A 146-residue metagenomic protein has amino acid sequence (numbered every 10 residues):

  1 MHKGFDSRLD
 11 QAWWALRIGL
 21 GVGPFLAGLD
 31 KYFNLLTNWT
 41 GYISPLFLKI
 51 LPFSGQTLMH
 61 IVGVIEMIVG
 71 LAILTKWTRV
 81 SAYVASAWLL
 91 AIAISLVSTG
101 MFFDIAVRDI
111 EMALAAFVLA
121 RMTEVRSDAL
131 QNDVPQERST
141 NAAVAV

Functional and structural regions predicted by a protein language model:
M1-L35, P52-V64, I68, L74-V146: Extended, low-polarity transmembrane helix blocks
G41-S54: Perimembrane loop-to-helix junctions flanking transmembrane segments
